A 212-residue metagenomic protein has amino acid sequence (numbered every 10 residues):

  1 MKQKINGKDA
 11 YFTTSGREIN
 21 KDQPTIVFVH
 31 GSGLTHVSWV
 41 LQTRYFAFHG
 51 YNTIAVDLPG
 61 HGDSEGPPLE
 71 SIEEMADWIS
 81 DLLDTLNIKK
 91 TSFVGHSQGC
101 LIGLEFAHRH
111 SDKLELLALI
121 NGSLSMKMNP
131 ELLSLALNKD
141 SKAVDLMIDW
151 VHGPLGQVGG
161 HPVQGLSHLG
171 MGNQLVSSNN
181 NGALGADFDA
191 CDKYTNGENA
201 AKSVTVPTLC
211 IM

Functional and structural regions predicted by a protein language model:
I5-G16, V40-F48, N52-Q98: Active-site loop/oxyanion-hole signature of alpha/beta-hydrolase fold enzymes
D22-G31: Short beta-strand element of the alpha/beta-hydrolase
G31-L34, S97: Active-site glycine-rich loops that stabilize anionic/oxyanionic intermediates across multiple enzyme folds
G33, L58-G62, L124: Alpha/beta-hydrolase active-site loop signature
L101-L146: Flexible "cap/lid" loop of the alpha/beta hydrolase fold
S134-S203: Conserved alpha/beta-hydrolase catalytic His-Asp/Glu region
V204, C210-M212: Short beta-strand/loop motif that positions the catalytic acidic residue of the alpha/beta-hydrolase fold
